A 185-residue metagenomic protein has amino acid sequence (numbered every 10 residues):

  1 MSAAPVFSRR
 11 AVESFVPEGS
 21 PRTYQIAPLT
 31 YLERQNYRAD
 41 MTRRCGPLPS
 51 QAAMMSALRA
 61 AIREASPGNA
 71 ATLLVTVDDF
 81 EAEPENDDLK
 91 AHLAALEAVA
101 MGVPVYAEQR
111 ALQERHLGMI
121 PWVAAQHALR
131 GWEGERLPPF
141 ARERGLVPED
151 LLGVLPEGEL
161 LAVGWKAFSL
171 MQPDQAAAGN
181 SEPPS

Functional and structural regions predicted by a protein language model:
M1-P17: Short acidic, Pro/Gly- and aromatic-enriched capping/linker segments at domain boundaries
S20-S185: Short, surface-exposed, charged amphipathic helix/loop patches that serve as local interaction elements
